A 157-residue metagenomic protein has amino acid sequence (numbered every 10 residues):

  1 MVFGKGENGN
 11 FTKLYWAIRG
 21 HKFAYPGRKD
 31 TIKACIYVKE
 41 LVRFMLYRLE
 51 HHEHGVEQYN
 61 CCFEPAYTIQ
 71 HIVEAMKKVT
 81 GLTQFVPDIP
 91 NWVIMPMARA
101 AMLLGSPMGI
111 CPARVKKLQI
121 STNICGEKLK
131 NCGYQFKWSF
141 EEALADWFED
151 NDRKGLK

Functional and structural regions predicted by a protein language model:
M1-K5: Conserved beta-loop-beta element that borders a ligand/cofactor-binding pocket
E7-K13, G27-L49, V56-N60: Substrate-positioning beta->alpha
K13-W16, K128: Well-formed, non-transmembrane alpha-helical positions, independent of function
Y15-P26, L82: A short C-terminal helix-loop "cap" of Rossmann-like NAD(P)-dependent dehydrogenase/epimerase domains
F23, G27-T31, V115-S121: Conserved catalytic loops of nucleotide-sugar-dependent glycosyltransferases that act on lipid-linked
K33-K39, Y67, I124, W138: Residue-level signal for the nucleotide or nucleotide-sugar donor/cofactor binding architecture
V38, E74, M97-Q135: Conserved C-terminal active-site "lid" loop/helix of NAD(P)H-dependent oxidoreductases that clamps the redox cofactor
Y47-I110, W138, L144-K157: Mid/C-terminal beta-alpha module of Rossmann-like enzyme folds, strongest in SDR-family dehydrogenases/epimerases
